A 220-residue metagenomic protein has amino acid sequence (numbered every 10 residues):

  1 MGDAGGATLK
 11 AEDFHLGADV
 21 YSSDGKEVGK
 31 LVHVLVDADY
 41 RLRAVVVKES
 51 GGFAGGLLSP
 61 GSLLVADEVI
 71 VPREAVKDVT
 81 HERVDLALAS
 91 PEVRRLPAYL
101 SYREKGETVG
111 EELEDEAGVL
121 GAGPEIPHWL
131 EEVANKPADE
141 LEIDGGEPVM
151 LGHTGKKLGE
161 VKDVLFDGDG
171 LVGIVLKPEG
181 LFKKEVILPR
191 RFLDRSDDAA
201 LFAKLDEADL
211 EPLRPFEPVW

Functional and structural regions predicted by a protein language model:
M1-W220: Peripheral interaction segments used for macromolecular assembly
